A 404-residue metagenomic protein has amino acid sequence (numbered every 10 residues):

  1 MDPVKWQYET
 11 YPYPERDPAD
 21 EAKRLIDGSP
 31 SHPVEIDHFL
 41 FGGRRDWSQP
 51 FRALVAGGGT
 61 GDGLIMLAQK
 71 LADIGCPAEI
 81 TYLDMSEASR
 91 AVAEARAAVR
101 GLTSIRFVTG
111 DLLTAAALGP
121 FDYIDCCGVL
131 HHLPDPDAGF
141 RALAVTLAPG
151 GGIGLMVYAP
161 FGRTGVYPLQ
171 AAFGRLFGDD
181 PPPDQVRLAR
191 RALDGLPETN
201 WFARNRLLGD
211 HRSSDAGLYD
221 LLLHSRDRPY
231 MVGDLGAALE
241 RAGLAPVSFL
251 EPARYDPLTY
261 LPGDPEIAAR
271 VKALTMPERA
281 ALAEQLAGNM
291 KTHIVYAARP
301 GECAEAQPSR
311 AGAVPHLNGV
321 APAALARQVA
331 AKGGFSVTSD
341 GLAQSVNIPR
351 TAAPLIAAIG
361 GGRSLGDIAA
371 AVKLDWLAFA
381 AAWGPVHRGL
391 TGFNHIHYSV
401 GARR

Functional and structural regions predicted by a protein language model:
T10-F51, M66, K70: Conserved alpha-helix/loop element of class I SAM-dependent methyltransferases that forms part of the SAM/SAH-binding
T60-C76: Conserved SAM-binding loop of SAM-dependent methyltransferases across substrates and taxa, primarily the Class I
G101-L113: Conserved SAM-binding strand-loop segment of SAM-dependent methyltransferases
T114-I124: A short acidic, Gly/Pro-enriched loop at the edge of an enzyme's catalytic core that lines a small-molecule cofactor
D122-P136: A short SAM/SAH-binding and catalytic strip from SAM-dependent methyltransferases
D137-P149: A short glycine-rich, Lys/Arg-flanked "PGG" loop and its adjoining helix->strand segment in the class I
G152-A203: Conserved class I S-adenosyl-L-methionine
P257-A297, G341-R404: Long, charge-rich, low-complexity alpha-helical segments
